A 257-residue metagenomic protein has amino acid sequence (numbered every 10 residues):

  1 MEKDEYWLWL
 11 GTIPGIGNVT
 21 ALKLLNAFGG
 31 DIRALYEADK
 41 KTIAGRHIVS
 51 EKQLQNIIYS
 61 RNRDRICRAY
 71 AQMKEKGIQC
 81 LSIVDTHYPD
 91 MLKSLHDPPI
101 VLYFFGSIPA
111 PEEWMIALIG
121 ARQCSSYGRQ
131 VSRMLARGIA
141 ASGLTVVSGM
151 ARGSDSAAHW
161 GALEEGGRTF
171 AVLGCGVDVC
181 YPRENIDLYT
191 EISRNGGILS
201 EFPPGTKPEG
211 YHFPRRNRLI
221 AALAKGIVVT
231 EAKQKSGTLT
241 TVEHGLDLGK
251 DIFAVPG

Functional and structural regions predicted by a protein language model:
M1-D4, K74, S82-G257: Glycine-biased, small-residue-rich flexible motifs in mid-sequence functional cores and linkers
M1-T86, G249: Short, small/acidic-rich helices and loops at N termini and domain boundaries of DNA replication/processing enzymes
